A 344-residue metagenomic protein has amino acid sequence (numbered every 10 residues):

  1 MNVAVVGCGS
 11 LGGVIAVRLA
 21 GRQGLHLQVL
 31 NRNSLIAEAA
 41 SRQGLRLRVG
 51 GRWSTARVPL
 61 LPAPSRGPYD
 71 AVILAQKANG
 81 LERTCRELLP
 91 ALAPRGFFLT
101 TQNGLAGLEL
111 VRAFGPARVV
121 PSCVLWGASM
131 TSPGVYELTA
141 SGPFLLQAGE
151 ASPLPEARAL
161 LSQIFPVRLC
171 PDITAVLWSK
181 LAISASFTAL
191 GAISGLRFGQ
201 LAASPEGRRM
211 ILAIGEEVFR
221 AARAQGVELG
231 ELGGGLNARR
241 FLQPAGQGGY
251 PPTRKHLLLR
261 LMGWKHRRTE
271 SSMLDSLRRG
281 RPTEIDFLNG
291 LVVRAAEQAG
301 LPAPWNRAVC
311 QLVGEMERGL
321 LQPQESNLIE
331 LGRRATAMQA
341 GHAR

Functional and structural regions predicted by a protein language model:
M1-W53: NAD(P)+-binding Rossmann beta1-loop-alpha1 motif at the extreme N-terminus of oxidoreductases
A4, H26-Q28, L99, V120 (+1 more regions): A structural signal for isolated positions on well-ordered beta-strands in alpha/beta enzyme cores
L25-Q28, Y69-V72, P94-F98, P143-F144 (+1 more regions): Short active-site oxyanion
V29, L60-P62, L146-A148: Generic preference for hydrophobic
L35-A39, G107-E109, P153-L154: Short, charged/polar "capping" segments at the starts of alpha-helices and the immediately preceding loops
R52-E137: Rossmann-like NAD(P)(H) cofactor-binding subdomain of soluble oxidoreductases
A91, A113-R118, V135-L236: Internal alpha-helical scaffold of NAD(P)-dependent oxidoreductase catalytic cores
L212, E216-F219, R223-R344: NAD(P)-dependent Rossmann-like dehydrogenase/reductase catalytic/cofactor-binding core
